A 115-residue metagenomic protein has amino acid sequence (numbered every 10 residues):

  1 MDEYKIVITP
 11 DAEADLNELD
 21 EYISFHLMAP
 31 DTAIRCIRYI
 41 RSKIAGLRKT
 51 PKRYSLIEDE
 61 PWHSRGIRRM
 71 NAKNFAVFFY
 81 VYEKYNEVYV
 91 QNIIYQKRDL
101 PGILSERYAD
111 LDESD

Functional and structural regions predicted by a protein language model:
M1-S64, A109-D115: Basic, Lys/Arg-enriched alpha-helical interface segments
L27, A72-A76, Y80-D115: Enriched for short, Lys/Arg-rich terminal
K43, R53, R68-R69, N92 (+1 more regions): Basic side chains
T50-E87: Basic/aromatic recognition patch in beta-strand/loop cores that engages polyanionic ligands
